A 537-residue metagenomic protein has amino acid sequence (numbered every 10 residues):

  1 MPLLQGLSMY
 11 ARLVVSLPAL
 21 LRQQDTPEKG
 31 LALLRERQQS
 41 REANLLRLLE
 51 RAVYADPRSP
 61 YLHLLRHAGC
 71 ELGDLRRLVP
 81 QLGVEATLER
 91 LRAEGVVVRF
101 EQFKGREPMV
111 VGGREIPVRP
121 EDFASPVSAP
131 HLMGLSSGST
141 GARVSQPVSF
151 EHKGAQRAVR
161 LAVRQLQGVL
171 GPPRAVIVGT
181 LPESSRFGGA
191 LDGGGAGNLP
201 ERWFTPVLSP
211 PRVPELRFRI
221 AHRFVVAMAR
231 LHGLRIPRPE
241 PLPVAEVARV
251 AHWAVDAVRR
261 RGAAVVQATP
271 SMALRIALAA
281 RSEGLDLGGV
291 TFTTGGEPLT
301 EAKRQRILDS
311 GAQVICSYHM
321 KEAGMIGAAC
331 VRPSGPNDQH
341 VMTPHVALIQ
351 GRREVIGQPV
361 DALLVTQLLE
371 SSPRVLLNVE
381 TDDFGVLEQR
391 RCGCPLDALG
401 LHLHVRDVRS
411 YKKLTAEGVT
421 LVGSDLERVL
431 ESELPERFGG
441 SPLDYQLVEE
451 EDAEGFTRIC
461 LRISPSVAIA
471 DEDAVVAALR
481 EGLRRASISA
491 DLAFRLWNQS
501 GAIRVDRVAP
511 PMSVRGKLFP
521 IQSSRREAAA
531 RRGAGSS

Functional and structural regions predicted by a protein language model:
M1-L46, S59, F187, L199 (+4 more regions): AMP-binding adenylation
L4, S8, R12-L21, E36-S310 (+3 more regions): Active-site phosphate/ATP/adenylate-binding loop shared across adenylate-forming ligases
D122-V127, H340-V341, G501-I503: Short loop/turn motifs at secondary-structure junctions and domain boundaries
V127, V346, D506-V508: Short loop/turn microsegments at loop-to-beta-strand junctions
G138, R353-E354, S513: Short, acidic, Ser/Thr-enriched surface-loop or helix-capping motifs
R275, A302, Q358, L421-S424 (+1 more regions): Residues that form or flank phosphate/diphosphate-binding pockets in enzymes that use nucleotide phosphates
V290, T294, P298-C392: Conserved AMP-binding/adenylate-forming
